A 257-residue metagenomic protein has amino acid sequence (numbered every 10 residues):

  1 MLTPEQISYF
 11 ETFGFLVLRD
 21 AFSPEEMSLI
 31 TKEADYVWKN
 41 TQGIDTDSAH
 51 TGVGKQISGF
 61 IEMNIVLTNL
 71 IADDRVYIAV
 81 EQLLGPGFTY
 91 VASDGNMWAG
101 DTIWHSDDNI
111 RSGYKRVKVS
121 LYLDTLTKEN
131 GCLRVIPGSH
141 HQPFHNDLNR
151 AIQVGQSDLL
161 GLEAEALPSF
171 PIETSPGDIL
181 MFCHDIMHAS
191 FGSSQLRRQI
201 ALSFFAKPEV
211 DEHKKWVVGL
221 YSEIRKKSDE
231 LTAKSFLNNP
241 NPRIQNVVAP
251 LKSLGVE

Functional and structural regions predicted by a protein language model:
M1-F13, R19-G113, V217: Non-heme Fe(II)-dependent double-stranded beta-helix
N40, I179, I186-E257: Non-heme Fe(II)/2-oxoglutarate
V53, K128-M187: Double-stranded beta-helix
N64-N69, A164-P168, S190-F191: Active-site rim elements
P86, I110-G113, L123-C132, G138-H140: Active-site region of the double-stranded beta-helix
W98, I136-P143, F204-E209: Short edge-strand/loop segments of extracellular domains
D107, Q156-E165, K215-Y221: Short, surface-exposed loop/helix-turn segments at secondary-structure junctions that function as lids/hinges flanking
S112-K128, E173-T174, S203-K207: Short, conserved beta-strand element in jelly-roll/cupin
